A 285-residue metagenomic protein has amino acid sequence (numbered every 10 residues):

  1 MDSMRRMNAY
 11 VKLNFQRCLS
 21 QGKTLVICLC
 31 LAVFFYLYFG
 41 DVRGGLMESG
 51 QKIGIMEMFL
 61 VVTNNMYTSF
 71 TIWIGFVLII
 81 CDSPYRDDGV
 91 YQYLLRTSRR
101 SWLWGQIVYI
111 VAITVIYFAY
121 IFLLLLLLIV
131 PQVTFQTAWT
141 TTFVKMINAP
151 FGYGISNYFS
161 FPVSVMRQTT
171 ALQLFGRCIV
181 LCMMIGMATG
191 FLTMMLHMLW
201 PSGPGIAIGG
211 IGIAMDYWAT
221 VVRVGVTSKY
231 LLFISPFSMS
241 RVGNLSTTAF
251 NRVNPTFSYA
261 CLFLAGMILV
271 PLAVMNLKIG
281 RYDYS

Functional and structural regions predicted by a protein language model:
M1-I27: Aromatic- and glycine-rich beta-strand/loop motifs that create alpha-glucan
V11, F15, L19, R100-V111: Interfacial transmembrane-helix starts/ends
C18-L19, R100-S101, L196-S202, G280-R281: Membrane-interface helix-boundary motifs at transmembrane edges
C28-A32, G203-Y217, I234: Central hydrophobic cores of alpha-helical transmembrane segments in multi-pass integral membrane proteins
A32-F39, I211-V222, M239-R241: Aromatic-anchored segments of alpha-helical transmembrane domains
F35-S83, W104-M198, F233-L262: Secretory targeting signals
I79-L95, R99: Transmembrane helix boundary and interhelical loop/hinge segments in multi-pass membrane proteins
L192-L199, A265-S285: Junction motif at the cytosolic side of a transmembrane helix
